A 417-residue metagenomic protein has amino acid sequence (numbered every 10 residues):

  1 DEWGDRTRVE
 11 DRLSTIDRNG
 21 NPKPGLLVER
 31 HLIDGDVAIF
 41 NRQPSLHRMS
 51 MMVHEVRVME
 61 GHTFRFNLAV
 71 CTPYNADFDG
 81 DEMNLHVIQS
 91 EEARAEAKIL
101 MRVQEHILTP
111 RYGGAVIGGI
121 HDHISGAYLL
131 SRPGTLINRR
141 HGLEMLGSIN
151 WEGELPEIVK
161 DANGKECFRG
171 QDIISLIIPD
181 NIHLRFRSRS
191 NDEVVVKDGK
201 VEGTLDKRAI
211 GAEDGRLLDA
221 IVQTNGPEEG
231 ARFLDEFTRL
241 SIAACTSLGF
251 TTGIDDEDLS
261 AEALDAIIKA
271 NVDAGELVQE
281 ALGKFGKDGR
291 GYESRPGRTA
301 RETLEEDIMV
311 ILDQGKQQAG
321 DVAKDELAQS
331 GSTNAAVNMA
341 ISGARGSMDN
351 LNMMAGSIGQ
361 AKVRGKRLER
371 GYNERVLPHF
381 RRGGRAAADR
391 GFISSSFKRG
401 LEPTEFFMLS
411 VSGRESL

Functional and structural regions predicted by a protein language model:
D1-K98, R102-V103, I107, I174-I177 (+1 more regions): Core mixed alpha/beta domains of very large multi-subunit molecular machines
Q43-S45, M49-E55, E60, Q89-R111 (+1 more regions): Charged catalytic and DNA/RNA-contacting regions of genome-maintenance and nucleic-acid-processing enzymes
Q89-E92, I137, A212-E213, N225 (+1 more regions): Short coil/turn linker and secondary-structure boundary residues
D122, F237, G356: A residue-level signal for conserved active-site and pocket-lining positions in enzyme catalytic cores
S125-L130, G215-I221, D255-D258, D265: Short, hydrophobic beta-strand segments
V159-S247, R367-G413: Function-dense linear segments that define catalytic or interfacial modules in macromolecule-processing proteins
